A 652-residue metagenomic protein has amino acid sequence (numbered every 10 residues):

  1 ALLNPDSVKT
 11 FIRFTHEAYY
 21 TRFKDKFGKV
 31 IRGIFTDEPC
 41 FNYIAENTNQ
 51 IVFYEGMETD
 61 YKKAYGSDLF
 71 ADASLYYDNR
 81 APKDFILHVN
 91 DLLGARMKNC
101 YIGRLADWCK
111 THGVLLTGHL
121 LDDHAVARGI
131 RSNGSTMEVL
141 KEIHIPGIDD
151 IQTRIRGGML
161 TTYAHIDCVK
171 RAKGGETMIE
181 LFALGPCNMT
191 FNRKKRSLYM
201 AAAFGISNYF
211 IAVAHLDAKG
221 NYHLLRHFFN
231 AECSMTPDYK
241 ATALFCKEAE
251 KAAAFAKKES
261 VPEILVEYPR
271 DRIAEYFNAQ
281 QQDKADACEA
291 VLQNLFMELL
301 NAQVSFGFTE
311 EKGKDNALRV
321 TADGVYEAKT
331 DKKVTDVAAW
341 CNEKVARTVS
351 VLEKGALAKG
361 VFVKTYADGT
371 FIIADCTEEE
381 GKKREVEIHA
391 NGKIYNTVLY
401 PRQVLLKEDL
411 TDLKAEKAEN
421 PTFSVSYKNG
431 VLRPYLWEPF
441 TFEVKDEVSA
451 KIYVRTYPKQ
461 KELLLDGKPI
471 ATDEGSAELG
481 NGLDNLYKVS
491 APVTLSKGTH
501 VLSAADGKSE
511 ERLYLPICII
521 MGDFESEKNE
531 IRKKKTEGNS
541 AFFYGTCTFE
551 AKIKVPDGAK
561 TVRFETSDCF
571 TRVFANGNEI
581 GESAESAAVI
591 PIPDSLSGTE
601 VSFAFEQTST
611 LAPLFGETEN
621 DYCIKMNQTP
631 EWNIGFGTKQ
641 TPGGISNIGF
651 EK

Functional and structural regions predicted by a protein language model:
A1-D25: Catalytic and substrate-binding clefts that recognize carbohydrates or anionic sugar/phosphate headgroups
T21-G33, E38-L464, K468-Y514, I520 (+4 more regions): Carbohydrate-binding surfaces of carbohydrate-active enzymes
A450, V493-K508, L596-E617, D621-Y622: Short, well-structured beta-strand segments enriched in hydrophobic/aromatic residues within extracellular or lumenal
K459-A471, F570-A575, I648-E651: Extended low-complexity, serine/threonine- and proline-enriched intrinsically disordered segments
G507-E530, E606-E651: Glycine/proline-rich low-complexity spacer/linker segments in large multi-domain proteins
A541-E550, P642-I645, E651: C-terminal segments of large proteins
E565, C569-T571, E582-I592: Membrane-proximal, cysteine-centered motifs at transmembrane boundaries in secretory-pathway and membrane proteins
